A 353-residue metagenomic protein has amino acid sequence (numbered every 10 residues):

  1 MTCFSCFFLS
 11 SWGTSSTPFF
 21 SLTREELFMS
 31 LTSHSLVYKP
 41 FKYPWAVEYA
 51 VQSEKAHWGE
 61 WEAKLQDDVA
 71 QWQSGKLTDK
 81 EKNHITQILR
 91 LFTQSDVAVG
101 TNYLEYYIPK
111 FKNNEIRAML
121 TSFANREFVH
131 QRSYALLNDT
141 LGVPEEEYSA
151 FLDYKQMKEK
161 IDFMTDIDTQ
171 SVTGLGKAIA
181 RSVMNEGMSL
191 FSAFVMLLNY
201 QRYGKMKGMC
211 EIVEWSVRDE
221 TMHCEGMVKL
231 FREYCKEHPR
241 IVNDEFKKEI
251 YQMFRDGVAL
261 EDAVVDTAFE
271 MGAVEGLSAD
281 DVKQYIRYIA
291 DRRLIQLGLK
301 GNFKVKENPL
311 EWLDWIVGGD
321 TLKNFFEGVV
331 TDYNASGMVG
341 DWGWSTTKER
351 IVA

Functional and structural regions predicted by a protein language model:
C3-C6: Cysteine-centered motifs
F8-L9, F20: Short hydrophobic targeting helices and cationic amphipathic motifs that mediate membrane/organellar targeting
T23-A353: Non-heme di-metal
